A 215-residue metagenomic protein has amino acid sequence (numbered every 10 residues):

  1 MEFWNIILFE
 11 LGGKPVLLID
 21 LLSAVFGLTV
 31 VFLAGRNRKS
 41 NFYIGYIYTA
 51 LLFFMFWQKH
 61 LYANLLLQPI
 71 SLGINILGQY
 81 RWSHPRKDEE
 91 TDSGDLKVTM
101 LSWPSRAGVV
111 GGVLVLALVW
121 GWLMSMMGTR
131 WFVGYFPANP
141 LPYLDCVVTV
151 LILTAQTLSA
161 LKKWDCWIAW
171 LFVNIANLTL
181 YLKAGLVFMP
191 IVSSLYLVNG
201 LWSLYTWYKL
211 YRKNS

Functional and structural regions predicted by a protein language model:
M1-N37, G73, W82-E89, D95-S215: Polytopic alpha-helical membrane-helix bundles and their juxtamembrane interface segments in multi-pass membrane
F32-K39, M55-K59: Short, hydrophobic transmembrane alpha-helix segments
R38-N41, N64: Short coil/turn segments at secondary-structure boundaries
N41-I44, Y48-A50, L171, I175: Alpha-helical transmembrane segments of multi-pass integral membrane proteins
G45-V98: Hydrophobic/aromatic-rich structural module bridging two neighboring secondary-structure elements via a short loop
